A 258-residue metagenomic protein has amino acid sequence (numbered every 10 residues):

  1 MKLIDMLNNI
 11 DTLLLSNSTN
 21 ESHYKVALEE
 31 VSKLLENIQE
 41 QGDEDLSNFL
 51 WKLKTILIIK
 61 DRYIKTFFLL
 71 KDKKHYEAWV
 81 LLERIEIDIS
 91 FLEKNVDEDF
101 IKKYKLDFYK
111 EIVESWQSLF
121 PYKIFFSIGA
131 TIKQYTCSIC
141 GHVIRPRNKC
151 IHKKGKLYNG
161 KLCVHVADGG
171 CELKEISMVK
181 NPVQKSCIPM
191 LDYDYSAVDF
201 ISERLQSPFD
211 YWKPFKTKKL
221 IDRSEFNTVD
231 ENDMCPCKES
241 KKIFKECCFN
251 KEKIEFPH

Functional and structural regions predicted by a protein language model:
M1-D72: Polar/acidic, low-complexity leader/linker segments enriched in S/T/G and N/D
I4-I10, L14, G141-V143, I188-L191 (+1 more regions): Short coil/turn segments at secondary-structure boundaries
Q41, C140-V143, K153, K238-S240 (+1 more regions): General secretory precursor processing signal
I58-S118: Extracellular-facing segments of soluble proteins and assemblies that are Gly/Ser/Thr-biased and enriched in aromatics
K74, F209-D210, E255-P257: Extracellular/mature segments of secreted proteins
K94-P208: Residue microenvironments linked to proteolytic maturation and disulfide-stabilized extracellular modules
F200-N232: Short, charged low-complexity linear segments at domain edges
F226-K245, F249, F256: Short Cys/His-rich zinc-binding micro-motifs
